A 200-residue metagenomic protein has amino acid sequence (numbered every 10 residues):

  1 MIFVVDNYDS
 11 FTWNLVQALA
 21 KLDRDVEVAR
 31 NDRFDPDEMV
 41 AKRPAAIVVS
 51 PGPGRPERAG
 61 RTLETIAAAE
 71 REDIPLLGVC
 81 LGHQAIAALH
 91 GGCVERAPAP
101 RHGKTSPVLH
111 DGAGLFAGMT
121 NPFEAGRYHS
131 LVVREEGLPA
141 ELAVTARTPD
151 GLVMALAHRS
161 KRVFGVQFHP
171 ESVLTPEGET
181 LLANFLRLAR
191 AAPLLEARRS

Functional and structural regions predicted by a protein language model:
M1-F3: Extreme N-terminal starter segment of soluble prokaryotic enzymes
Q17-D25: Two-component/phosphorelay signaling modules centered on CheY-like receiver
D25-N31: Short hydrophobic/Thr-rich beta-strand motif most characteristic of the beta2 strand and flanking loop of CheY-like
D35-R43: Short amphipathic alpha-helix with an adjacent loop that forms part of the alpha/beta core around
R43-G118, P122, L182-N184: Cysteine-nucleophile active-site neighborhood
C80, H129, H169: Histidine-centered divalent metal-coordination motifs
G114-S160: Catalytic beta-strand/loop cores that center a nucleophilic Ser/Cys/Thr and support acyl-enzyme chemistry
V173-S200: Acyltransferase
